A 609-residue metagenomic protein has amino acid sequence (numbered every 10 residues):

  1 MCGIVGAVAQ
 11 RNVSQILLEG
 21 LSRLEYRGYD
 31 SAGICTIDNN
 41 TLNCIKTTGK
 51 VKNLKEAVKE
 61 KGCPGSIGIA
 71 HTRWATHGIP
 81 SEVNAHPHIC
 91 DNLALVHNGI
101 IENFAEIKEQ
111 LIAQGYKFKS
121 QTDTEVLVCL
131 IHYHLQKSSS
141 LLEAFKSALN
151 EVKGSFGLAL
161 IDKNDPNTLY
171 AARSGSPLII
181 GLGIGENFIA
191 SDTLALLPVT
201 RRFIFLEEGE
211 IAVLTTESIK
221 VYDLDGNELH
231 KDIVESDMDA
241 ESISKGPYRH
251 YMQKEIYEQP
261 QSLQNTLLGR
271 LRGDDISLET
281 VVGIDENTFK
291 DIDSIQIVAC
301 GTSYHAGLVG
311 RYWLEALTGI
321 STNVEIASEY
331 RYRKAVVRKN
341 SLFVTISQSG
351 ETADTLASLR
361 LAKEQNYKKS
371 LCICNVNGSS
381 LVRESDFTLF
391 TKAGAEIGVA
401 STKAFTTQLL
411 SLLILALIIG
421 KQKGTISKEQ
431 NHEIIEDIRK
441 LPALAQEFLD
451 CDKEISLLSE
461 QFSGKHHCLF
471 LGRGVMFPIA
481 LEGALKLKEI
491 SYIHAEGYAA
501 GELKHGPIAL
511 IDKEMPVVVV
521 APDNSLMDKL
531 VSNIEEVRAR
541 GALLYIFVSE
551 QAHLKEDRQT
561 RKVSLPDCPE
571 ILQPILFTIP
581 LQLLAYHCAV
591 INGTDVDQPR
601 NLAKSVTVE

Functional and structural regions predicted by a protein language model:
M1-K245, R249, Q264-D293, Y332 (+4 more regions): Conserved short alpha-helical segments that host acidic/polar catalytic motifs at enzyme active sites
A9-V13, N39-T41, G49-K50, W74-T76 (+28 more regions): Short, glycine-/Ser/Thr-/acidic-enriched flexible segments
G49, S66-V83, D274-E286, G310-I346 (+1 more regions): Glycine-rich oxoanion-binding loops at beta->alpha junctions
P87, Y170-A171, F203-I204, I211-V213 (+10 more regions): Replace "in large, NTP-powered and nucleic-acid-processing enzymes" with "in large, NTP-powered factors and other
V152-E186, S463-E489, N524, V531: Acidic/histidine-rich
G226, R558, C568-E609: Generic C-terminus detector
Q259-L263, L267-Q296, N377, F387-P516 (+1 more regions): Active-site phosphate/pyrophosphate-binding segments
K290-K440, V520-S525, K529-P566, L584: Glycine-rich phosphate-binding loops that contact phosphosugars or nucleotide phosphates
